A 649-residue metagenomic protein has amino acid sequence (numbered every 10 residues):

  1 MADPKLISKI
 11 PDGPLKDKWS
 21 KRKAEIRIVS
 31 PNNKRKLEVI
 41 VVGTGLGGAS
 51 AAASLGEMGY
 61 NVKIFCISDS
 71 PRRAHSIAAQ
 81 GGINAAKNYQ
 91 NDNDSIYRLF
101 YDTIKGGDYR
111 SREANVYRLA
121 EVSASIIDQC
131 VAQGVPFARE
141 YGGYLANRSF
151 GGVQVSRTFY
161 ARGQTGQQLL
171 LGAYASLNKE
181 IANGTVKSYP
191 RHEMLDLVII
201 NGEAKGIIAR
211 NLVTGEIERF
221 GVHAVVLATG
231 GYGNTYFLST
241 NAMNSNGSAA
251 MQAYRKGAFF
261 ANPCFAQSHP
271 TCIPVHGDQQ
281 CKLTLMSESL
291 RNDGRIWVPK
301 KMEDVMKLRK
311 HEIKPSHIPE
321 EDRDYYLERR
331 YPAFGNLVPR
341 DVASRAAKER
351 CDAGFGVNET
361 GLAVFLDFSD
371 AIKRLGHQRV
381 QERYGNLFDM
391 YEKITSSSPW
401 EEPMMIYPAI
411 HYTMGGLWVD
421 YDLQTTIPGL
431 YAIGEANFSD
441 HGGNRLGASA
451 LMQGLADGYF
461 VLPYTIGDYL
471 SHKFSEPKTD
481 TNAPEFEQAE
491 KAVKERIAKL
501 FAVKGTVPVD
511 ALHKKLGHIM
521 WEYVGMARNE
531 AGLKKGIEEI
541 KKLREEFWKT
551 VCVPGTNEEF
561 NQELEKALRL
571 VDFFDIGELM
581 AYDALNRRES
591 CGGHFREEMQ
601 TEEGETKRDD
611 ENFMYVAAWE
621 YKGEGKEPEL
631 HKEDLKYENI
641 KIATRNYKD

Functional and structural regions predicted by a protein language model:
S20-V29, N33-E38, A51-S54, Y60 (+11 more regions): Glycine- and aromatic-enriched mobile tails/lids
R35-L37, G215-A224, T426: Core beta-strand elements of the Rossmann-like FAD/NAD(P) dinucleotide-binding domain in flavoenzyme oxidoreductases
G43-L46: Glycine-rich Rossmann-fold phosphate-binding loop(s) that bind the pyrophosphate of adenine dinucleotide cofactors
N61-C66, A261-N262: Short beta-strand "acidic-cap" motif of Rossmann-like dinucleotide-binding folds
S68-Y101, Q267-T271, D278-K282: Conserved N-terminal glycine-rich FAD pyrophosphate-binding loop of Rossmann-like flavoproteins
I126-E216, A228, C272-L285: Conserved redox-cofactor binding core of oxidoreductases
A224-Q279, L283, H441-Y464: Glycine-rich loop(s) and the adjacent beta-strand/alpha-helix scaffold that form part
Q252, A258-K393, Y464-D468: An anion/pyrophosphate-binding glycine-rich loop and adjacent beta-alpha core in soluble alpha-beta enzymes
